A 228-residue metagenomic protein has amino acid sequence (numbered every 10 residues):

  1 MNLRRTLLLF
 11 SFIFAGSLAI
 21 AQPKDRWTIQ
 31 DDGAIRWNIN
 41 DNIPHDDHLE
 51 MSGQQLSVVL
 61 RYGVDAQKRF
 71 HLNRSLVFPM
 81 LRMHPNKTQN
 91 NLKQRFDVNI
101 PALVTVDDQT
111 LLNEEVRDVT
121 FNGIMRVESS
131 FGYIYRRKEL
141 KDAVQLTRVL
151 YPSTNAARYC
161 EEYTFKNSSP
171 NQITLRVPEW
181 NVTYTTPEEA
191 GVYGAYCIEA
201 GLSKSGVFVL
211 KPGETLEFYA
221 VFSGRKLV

Functional and structural regions predicted by a protein language model:
M1-P23: Bacterial Sec-dependent N-terminal signal peptides
A21-V228: Terminal accessory carbohydrate-recognition/targeting modules of carbohydrate-active enzymes
